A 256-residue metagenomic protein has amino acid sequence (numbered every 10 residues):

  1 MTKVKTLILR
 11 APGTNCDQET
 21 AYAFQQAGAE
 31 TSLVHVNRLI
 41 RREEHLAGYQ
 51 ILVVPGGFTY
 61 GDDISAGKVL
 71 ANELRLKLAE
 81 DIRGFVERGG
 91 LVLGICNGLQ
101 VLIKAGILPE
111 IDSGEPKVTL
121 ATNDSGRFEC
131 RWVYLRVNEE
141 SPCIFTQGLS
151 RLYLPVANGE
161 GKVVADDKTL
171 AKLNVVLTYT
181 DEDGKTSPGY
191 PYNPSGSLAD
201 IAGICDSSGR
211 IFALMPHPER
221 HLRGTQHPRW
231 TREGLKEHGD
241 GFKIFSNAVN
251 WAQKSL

Functional and structural regions predicted by a protein language model:
M1-I95, I103-P109, A121-E129, L198 (+1 more regions): N-terminal beta1-alpha1 cap of cysteine-dependent amidohydrolase-like domains
E44, I82-G84, K117-L256: Amide-donor transfer/coupling interface in amidating biosynthetic enzymes
L99: Alpha-helical segment proximal to the catalytic Tyr-Lys
D112: Active-site phosphate-binding/coordination module
